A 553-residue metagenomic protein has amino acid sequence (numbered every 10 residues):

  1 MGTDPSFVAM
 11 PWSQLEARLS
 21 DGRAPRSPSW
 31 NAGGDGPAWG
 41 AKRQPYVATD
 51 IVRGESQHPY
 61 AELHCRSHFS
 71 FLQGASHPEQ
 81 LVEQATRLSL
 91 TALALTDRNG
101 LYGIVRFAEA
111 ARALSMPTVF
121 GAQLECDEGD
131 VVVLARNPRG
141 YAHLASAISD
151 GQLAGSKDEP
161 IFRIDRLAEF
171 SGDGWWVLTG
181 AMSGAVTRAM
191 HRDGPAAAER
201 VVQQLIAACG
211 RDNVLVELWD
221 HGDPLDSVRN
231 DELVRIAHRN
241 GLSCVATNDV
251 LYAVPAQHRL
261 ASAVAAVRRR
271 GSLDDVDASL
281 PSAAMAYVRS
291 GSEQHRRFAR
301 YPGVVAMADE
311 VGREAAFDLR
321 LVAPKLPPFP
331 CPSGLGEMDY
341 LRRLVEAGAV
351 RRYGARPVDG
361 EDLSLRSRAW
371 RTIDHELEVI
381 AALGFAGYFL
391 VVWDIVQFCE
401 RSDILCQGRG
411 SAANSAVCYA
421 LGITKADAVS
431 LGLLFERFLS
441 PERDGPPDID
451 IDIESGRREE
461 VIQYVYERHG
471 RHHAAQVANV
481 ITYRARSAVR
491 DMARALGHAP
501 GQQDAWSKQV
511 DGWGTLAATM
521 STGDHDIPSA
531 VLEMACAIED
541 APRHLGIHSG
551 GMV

Functional and structural regions predicted by a protein language model:
M1-V553: Alpha-helical scaffold/interaction cores of sigma-54-like transcription cofactors and many family A DNA polymerases
